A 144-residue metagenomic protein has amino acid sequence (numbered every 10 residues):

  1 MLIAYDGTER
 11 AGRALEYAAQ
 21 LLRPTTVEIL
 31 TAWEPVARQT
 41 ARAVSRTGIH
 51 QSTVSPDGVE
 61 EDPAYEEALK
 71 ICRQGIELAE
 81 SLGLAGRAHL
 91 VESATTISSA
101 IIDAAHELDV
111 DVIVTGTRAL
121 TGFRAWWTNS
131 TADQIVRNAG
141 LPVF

Functional and structural regions predicted by a protein language model:
M1-G58, L82-R87: Small/aliphatic-rich secondary-structure junction motif
T8, P35, H106, R118-T121: Short glycine-rich anion-binding loops that position phosphate/pyrophosphate groups of nucleotides and phosphorylated
E61, Y65-I76: Short, surface-exposed alpha-helical segments at coil->helix boundaries
K70, E77-I113: Structural beta-alpha unit
V112-N138: Glycine-rich, Arg-bearing micro-motifs that act as flexible, cationic patches
N138-F144: Short, flexible loop segments at boundaries between secondary-structure elements
